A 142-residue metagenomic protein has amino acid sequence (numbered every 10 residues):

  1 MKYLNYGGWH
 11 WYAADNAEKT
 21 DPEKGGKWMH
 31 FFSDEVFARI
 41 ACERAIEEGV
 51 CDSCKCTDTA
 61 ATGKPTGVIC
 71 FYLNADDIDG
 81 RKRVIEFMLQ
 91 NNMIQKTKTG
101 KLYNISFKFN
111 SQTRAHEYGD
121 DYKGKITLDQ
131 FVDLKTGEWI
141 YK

Functional and structural regions predicted by a protein language model:
M1-K142: Structured alpha/beta or helical-core interaction and ligand-binding surfaces enriched in interleaved
